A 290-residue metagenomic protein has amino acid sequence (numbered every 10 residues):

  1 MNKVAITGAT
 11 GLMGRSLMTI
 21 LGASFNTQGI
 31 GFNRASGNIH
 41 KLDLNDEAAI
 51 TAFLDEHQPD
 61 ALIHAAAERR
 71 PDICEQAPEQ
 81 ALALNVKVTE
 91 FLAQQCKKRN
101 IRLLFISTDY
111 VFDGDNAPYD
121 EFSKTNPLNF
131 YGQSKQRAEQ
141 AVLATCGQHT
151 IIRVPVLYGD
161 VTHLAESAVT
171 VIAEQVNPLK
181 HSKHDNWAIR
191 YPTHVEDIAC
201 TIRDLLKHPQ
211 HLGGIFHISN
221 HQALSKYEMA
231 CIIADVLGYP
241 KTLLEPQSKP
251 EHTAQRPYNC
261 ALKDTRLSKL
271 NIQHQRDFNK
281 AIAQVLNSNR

Functional and structural regions predicted by a protein language model:
V4-S24: N-terminal Rossmann NAD(P)H-binding glycine-rich loop of SDR-like oxidoreductase domains
N33-D46: Rossmann-fold cofactor-recognition segment
L44-L84: NAD(P)H-binding glycine-rich loop region in Rossmannoid oxidoreductase-like domains and their noncatalytic homologs
E68-P71, Q76-E79, I106-N129: Active-site "gating" loop of Rossmann-like NAD(P)-dependent oxidoreductase/epimerase domains
Q76-L104: NAD(P)-cofactor binding segment of oxidoreductase domains
Q140-R190, D197, R203: NAD(P)-dependent short-chain dehydrogenase/reductase
A199-T201, H208-H252, Y258: Mid/C-terminal beta-alpha module of Rossmann-like enzyme folds, strongest in SDR-family dehydrogenases/epimerases
S225-C231, Q247-V285, N289-R290: Conserved C-terminal active-site "lid" loop/helix of NAD(P)H-dependent oxidoreductases that clamps the redox cofactor
